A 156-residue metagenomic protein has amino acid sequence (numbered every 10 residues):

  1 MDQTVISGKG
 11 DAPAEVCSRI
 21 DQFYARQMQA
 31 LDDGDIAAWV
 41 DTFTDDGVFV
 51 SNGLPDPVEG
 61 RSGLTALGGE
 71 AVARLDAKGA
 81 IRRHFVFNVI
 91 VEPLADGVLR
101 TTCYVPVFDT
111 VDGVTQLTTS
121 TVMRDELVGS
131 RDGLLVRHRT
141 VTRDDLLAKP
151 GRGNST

Functional and structural regions predicted by a protein language model:
M1-D41: Short, low-complexity N-terminal intrinsically disordered segments enriched in polar/charged residues
M1-G10, R74-T156: A beta-strand edge to alpha-helix "cap/lid" segment located at domain peripheries
V16, I20, D32, P57 (+2 more regions): Aromatic-acidic/polar surface patches that form glycan- and anion
D32, T44-D45, G129: Residues at helix-coil transition
I36-Y104: A solvent-exposed, acidic/Ser-Thr-rich amphipathic alpha-helical stretch
